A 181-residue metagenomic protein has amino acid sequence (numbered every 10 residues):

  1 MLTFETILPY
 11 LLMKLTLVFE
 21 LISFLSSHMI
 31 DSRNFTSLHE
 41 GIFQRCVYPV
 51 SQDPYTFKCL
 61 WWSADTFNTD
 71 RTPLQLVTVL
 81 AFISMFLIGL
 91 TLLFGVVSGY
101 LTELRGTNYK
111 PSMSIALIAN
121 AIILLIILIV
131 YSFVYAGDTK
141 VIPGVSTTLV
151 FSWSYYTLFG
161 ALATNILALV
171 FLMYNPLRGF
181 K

Functional and structural regions predicted by a protein language model:
M1-I30, L74-Y135, L158-A161, N165-G179: Signature of small four-pass
M1-L2, C59-T78, V141-L158: Juxtamembrane membrane-interface segments at transmembrane-helix boundaries in membrane proteins
E20-T78: A surface-exposed beta-alpha-beta supersecondary segment
D31-Q44, D138-T147, K181: Interhelical loop segments of eukaryotic multi-pass membrane proteins
V47, K110-L117, T147-S154: Juxtamembrane helix-loop boundaries in multi-pass membrane proteins
D53-C59, F133-P143: Peri-membrane helix termini and adjoining interfacial loops of integral membrane proteins
